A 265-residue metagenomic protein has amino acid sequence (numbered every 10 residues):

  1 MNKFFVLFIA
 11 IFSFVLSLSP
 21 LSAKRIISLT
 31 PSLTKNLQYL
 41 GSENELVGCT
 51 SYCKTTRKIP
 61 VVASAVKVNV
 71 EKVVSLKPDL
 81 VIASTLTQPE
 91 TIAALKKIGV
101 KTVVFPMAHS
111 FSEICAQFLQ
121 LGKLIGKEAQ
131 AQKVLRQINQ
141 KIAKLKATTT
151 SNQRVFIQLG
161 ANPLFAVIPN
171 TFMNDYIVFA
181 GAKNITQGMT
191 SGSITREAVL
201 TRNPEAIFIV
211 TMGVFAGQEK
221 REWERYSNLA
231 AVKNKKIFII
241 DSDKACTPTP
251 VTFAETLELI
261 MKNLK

Functional and structural regions predicted by a protein language model:
V6-S17: Bacterial N-terminal signal peptides
S17-A23: Boundary at the C-terminal end of the N-terminal hydrophobic targeting segment
K24, E113-K123, Q130-Q132, R136 (+2 more regions): Structured C-terminal subdomain patch of bacterial secreted/periplasmic proteins
K24-Q38, A129-A180: Basic- and aromatic-lined ligand-binding clefts that recognize polyanionic substrates
R25-L86, V103: A short, structured surface patch at a secondary-structure boundary
T50, P60, N170-G192, I239: His/Asp/Glu-enriched short active-site or ligand-binding loop at hydrolase and phosphoryl-transfer sites
T55, T87, T91-Q120: Flexible loop/hinge segments that line or gate small-molecule binding clefts
V70-K77, I98, T195-A206: Short helices/loops that flank or line small-molecule/ion binding pockets
